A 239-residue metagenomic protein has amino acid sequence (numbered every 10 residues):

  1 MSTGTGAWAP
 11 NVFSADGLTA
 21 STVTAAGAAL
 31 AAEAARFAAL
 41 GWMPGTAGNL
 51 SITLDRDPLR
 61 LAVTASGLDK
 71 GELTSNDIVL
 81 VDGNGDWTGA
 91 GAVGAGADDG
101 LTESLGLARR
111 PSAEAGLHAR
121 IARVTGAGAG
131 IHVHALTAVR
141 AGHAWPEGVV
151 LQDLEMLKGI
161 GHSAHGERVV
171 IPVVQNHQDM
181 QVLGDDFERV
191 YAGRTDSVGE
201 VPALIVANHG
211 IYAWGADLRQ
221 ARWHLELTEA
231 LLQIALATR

Functional and structural regions predicted by a protein language model:
S2-R239: Glycine-rich flexible loops
